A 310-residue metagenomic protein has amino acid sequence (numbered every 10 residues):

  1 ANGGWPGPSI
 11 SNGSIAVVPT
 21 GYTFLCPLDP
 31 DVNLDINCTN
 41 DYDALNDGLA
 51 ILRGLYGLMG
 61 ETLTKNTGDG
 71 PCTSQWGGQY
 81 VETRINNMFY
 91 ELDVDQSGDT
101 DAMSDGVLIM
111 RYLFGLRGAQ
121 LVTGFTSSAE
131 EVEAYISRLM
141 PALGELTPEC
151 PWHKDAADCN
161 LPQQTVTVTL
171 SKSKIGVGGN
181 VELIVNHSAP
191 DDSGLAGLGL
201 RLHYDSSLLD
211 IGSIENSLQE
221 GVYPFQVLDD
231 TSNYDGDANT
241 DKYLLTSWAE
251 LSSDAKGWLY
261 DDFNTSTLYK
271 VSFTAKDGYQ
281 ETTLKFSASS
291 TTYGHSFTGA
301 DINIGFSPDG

Functional and structural regions predicted by a protein language model:
A1-C26, A129, A134-G310: Acidic, low-complexity intrinsically disordered segments
N2-T167, L200, S247, D309: Cellulosome-associated attachment modules in secreted, modular CAZymes
